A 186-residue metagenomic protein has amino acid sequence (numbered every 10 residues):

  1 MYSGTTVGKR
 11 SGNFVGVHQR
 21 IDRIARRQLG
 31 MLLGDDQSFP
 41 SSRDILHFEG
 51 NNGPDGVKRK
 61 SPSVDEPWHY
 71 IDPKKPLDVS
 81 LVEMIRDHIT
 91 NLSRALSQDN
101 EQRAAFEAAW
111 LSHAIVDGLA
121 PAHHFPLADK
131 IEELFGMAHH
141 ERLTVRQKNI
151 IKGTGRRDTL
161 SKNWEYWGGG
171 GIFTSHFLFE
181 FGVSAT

Functional and structural regions predicted by a protein language model:
M1-F106, H124-T186: N-terminal, motif-rich segments that launch catalysis or mediate targeting to/interaction with membranes, typified by
A104-V116: Short alpha-helix carrying the canonical HExxH Zn2+-binding catalytic motif
V116, A120-H124: Active-site-flanking alpha-helical
